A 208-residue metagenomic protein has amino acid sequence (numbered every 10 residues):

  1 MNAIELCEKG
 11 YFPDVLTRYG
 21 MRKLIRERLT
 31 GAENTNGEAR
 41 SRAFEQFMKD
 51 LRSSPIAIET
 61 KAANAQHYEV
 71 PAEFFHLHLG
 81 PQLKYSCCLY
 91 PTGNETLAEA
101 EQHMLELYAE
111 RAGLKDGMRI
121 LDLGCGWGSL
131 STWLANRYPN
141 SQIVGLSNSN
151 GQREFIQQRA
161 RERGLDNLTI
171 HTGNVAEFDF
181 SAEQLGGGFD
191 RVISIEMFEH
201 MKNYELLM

Functional and structural regions predicted by a protein language model:
R28-R111, K115: Conserved Class I S-adenosyl-L-methionine-dependent methyltransferase catalytic core
D116-G126: Conserved class I S-adenosyl-L-methionine
W127-P139: Conserved SAM-binding loop of SAM-dependent methyltransferases across substrates and taxa, primarily the Class I
Q142-S147: Conserved SAM-binding motif I beta-strand of class I
I156-Q157: Conserved SAM-binding loop
E162-E177: Conserved SAM-binding strand-loop segment of SAM-dependent methyltransferases
E177-V192: A short acidic, Gly/Pro-enriched loop at the edge of an enzyme's catalytic core that lines a small-molecule cofactor
H200-M208: A short, conserved alpha-helix within the catalytic core of class I
